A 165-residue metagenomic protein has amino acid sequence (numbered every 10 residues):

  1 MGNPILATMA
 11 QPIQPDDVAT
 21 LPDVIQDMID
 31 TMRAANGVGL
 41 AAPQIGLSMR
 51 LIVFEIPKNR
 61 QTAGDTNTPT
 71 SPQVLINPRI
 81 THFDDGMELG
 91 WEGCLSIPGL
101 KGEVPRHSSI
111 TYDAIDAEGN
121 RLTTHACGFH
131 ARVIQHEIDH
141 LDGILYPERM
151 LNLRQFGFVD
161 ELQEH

Functional and structural regions predicted by a protein language model:
M1-Q135, H140-H165: Active-site rim/adjacent substrate-binding subdomains
